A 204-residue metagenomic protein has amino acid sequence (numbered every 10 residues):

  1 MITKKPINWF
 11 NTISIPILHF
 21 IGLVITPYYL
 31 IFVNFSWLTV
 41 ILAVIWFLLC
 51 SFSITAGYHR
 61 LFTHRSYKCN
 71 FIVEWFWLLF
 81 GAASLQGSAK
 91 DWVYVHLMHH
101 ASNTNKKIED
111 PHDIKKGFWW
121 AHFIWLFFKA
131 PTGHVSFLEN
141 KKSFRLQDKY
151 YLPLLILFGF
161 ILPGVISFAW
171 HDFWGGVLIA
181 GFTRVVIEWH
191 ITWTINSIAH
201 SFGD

Functional and structural regions predicted by a protein language model:
M1-W193, I198-A199: Non-catalytic, topology-defining segments of multipass membrane proteins
S201-D204: Short, intrinsically disordered, charge-balanced linker/junction segments flanking boundaries in proteins
